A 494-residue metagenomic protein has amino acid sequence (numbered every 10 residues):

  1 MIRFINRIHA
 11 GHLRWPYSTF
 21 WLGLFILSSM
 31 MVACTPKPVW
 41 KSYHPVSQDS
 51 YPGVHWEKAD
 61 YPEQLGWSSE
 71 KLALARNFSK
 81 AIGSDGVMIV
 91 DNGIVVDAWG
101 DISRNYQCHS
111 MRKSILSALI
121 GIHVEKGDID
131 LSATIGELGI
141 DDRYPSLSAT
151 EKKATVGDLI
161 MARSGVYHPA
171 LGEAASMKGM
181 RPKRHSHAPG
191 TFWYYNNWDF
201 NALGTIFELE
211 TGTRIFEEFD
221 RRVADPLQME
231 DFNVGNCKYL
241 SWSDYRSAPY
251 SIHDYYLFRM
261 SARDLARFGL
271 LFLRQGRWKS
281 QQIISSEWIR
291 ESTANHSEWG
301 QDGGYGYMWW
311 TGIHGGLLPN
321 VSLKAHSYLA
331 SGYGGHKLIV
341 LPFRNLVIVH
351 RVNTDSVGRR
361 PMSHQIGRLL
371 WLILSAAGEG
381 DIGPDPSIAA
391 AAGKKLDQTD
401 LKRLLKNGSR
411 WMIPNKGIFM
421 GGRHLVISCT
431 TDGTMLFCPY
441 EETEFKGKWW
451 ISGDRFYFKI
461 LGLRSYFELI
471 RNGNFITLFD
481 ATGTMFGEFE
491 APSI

Functional and structural regions predicted by a protein language model:
I2-I8, T19, L24-S28, C34-I102 (+4 more regions): N-terminal leader/targeting segments and the immediately adjacent pre-domain N-terminus
D49-D60, E70-N77, R112, G121-Y195: Active-site-proximal loop and beta-strand segments within enzyme catalytic domains
G93, Q107-S132, L159, L203-F207 (+3 more regions): Active-site SXXK
V96-G100, G165-S241, I252-R259: Catalytic-site signature segments of enzymes, centered on catalytic residues
S114, A202-I206, Y256-W278, H336-N353: Active-site-proximal alpha-helical segments within enzyme catalytic domains
E125-A162, T211-Y255: Active-site helix/loop module of the DD-peptidase/beta-lactamase fold, centered on the serine-lysine SxxK catalytic
S243-R246, Y250, A294-I348: Active-site Gly/Thr loop motif
S387-I494: Lipid interaction determinants
